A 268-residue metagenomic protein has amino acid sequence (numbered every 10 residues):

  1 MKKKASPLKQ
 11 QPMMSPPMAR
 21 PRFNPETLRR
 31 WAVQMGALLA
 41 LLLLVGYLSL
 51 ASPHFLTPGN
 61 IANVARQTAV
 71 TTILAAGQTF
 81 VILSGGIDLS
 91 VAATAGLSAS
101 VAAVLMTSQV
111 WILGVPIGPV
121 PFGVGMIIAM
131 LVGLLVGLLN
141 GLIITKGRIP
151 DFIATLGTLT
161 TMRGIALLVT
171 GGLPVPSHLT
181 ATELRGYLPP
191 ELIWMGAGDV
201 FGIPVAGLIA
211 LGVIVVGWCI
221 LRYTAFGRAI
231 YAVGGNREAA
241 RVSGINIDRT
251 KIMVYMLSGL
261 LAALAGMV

Functional and structural regions predicted by a protein language model:
K2-A75, V110-V124, D199: Membrane-interfacial amphipathic/re-entrant helices at transmembrane-helix boundaries
Q34-L39, V64, T71, A93-L97 (+4 more regions): Hydrophobic alpha-helical transmembrane segments
L43-A51, F55-I112, L135, L142-I149 (+1 more regions): Single transmembrane alpha-helix segments in multi-pass membrane proteins
L43-Y47, V101, T161, V215 (+1 more regions): Hydrophobic residues within the alpha-helical transmembrane core of Major Facilitator Superfamily
G46-L50, S108, L168, W218-C219 (+1 more regions): Membrane-embedded alpha-helical segments of multi-pass transporters/permeases
V70-T71, A99-A103, G157-A166, V242-G244: Small-residue-rich segments of transmembrane alpha-helices in multi-pass membrane proteins, especially helix faces
P121-A129, G133-N140, I144, D199-V268: Helix-loop-helix "hairpin" substructures at the membrane interface of multi-pass membrane proteins
D151-Y223, T250-M253: Transmembrane helix-bundle core of multi-pass membrane transporters and related energy-transducing complexes
